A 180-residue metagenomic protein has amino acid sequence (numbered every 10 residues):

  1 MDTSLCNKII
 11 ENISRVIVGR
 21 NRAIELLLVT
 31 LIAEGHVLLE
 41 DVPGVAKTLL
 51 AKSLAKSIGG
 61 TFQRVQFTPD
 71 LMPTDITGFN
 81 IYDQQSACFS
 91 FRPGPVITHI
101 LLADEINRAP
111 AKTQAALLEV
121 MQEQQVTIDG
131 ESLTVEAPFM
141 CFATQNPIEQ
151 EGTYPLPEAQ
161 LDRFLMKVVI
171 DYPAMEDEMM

Functional and structural regions predicted by a protein language model:
D2-V45: Pre-Walker A (pre-P-loop) alpha-helix and adjacent loop at the N terminus of AAA/AAA+ ATPase modules, a conserved
L26-V29, Y82-L102: Conserved alpha-helical scaffold flanking the Walker A/P-loop in AAA+ ATPase domains
L31-T68: Walker A/P-loop
V37, L101, F139: Conserved beta-strand position immediately N-terminal to the Walker
D41, D104-E105, A116: Walker B catalytic acidic pair
V42, I76, T144: P-loop (Walker A) phosphate-binding loop of NTP-binding proteins
S57-Q85: AAA+/P-loop NTPase substrate/partner-engagement loops
D83-C88, A109-T113, M121-M180: Canonical AAA+ ATPase core
